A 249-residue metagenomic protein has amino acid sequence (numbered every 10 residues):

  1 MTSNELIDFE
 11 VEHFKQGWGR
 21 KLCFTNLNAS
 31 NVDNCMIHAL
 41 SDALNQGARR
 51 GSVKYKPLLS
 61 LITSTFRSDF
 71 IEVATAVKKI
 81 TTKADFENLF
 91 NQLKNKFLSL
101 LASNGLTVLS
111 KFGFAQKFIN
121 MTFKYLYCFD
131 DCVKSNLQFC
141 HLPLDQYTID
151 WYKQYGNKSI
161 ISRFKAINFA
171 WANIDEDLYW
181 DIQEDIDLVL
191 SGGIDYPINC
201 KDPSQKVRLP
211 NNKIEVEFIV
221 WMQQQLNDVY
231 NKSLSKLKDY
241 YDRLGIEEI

Functional and structural regions predicted by a protein language model:
M1-I37, F90, L98, A102 (+2 more regions): C-terminal accessory module of base-excision DNA glycosylases/AP lyases that mediates lesion recognition and DNA
S41-N104: A glycine-rich, hydrophobic loop/mini-helix early in the fold
